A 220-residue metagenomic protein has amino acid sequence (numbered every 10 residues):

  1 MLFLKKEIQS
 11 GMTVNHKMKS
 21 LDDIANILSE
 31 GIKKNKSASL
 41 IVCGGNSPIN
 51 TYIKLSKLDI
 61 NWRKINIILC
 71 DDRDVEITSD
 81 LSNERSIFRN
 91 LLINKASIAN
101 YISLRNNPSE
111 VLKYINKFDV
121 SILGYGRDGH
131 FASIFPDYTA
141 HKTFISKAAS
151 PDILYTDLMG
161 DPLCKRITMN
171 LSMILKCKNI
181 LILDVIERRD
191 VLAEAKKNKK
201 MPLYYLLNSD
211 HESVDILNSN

Functional and structural regions predicted by a protein language model:
M1-L40, K95, K117: N-terminal glycine-/serine-/threonine-rich phosphate-binding loop
L2-I8, L21, N61-G124: Ligand-binding beta-strand-loop-alpha-helix segment within the catalytic cores of soluble metabolic enzymes
V42-S47, L123-R127: Glycine-rich beta-strand-to-loop/alpha-helix junction loops that act as flexible
T51-I60: Histidine-anchored nucleotide/phosphate-binding helix
R63-N66, C70-D71, V75-T78, F131-F135 (+4 more regions): Active-site histidine-anchored catalytic micro-motif
E76-T78, S109-V111, G129-S133, R189-V191: Short, well-ordered, mixed-charge alpha-helical segments that flank or form enzyme active sites
L123, R127-L171: Class I SAM-dependent methyltransferase SAM-binding "motif I" and its flanking Rossmann-like core
S172, K176-N220: ATP/nucleoside-binding phosphotransfer catalytic cores, i.e., glycine-rich phosphate-binding loops
